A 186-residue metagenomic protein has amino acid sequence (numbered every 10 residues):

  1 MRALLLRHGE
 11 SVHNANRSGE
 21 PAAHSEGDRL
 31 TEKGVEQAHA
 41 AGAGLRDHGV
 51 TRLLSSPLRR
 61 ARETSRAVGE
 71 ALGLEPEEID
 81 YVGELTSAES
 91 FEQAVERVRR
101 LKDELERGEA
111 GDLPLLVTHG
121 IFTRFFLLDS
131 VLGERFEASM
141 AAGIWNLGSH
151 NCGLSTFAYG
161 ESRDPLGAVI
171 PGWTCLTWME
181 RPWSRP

Functional and structural regions predicted by a protein language model:
M1-A3, R7-E78, F91-V95: Active-site-proximal alpha-helix that buttresses catalytic centers in soluble enzyme cores
R2, G44, A88-E92, A110 (+1 more regions): Acidic, low-complexity terminal tails and accessory targeting/binding regions of phosphate-metabolizing enzymes
A3, A110-I121: Generic beta-sheet signal
S11, F122-T123: Short active-site segment of divalent metal-dependent hydrolases/proteases that encodes the spacing between
D47-G49, L105-D112: Glycine-rich phosphate-binding loop signature in dinucleotide/nucleotide-binding domains
S55-R59, Y81, L116-F122, W178: Short, well-ordered beta-to-alpha junction loops that form the rim of enzyme active sites and present histidine/acidic
A67, F125, D129: Active-site signature of alpha/beta-hydrolase-fold catalytic machinery across serine- and Asp/Cys-nucleophile hydrolases
L72-D80, R135-A141: Short hydrophobic/aromatic-enriched beta-strand-loop microsegments
